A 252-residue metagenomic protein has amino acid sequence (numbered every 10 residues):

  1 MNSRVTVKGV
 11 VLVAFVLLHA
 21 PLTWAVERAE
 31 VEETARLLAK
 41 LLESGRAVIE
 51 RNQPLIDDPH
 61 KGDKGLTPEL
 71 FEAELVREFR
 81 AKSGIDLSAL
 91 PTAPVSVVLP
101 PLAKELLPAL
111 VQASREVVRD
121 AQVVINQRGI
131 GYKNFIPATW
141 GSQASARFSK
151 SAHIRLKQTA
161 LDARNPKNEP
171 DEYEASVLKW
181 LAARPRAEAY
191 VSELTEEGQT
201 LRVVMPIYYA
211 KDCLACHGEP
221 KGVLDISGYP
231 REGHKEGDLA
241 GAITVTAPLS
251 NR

Functional and structural regions predicted by a protein language model:
N2-V11: Bacterial N-terminal signal peptides that target proteins for export
L12-V13, T23: Cleavable N-terminal signal peptides
W24-Y208, G222-R252: Extracytoplasmic c-type cytochrome modules immediately beyond a signal peptide or single-pass transmembrane anchor
Y209-K221: The canonical Cys-X-X-Cys-His
